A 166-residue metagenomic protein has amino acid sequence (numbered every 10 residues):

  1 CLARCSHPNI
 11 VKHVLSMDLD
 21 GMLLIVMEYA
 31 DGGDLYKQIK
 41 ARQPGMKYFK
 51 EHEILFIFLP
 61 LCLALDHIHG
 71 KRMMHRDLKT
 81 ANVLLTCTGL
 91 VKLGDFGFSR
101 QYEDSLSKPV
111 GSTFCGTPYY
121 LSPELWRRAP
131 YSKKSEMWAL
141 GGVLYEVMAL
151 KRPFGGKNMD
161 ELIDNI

Functional and structural regions predicted by a protein language model:
L15-S16: A short, aromatic-enriched beta-strand patch in the conserved N-lobe beta-sheet of the protein kinase catalytic domain
D20-E28, Y36-K37: A conserved loop-to-beta-strand element in the N-lobe of protein kinase catalytic cores that borders the ATP-binding
Y36-Y48: AlphaC helix of the protein kinase catalytic domain
I57-F58: Activation segment signature within eukaryotic-like protein kinase domains
L63-M73: Protein kinase catalytic-loop region centered on the HRD/HxD motif
E136: Conserved catalytic-loop aspartate of Hanks-type protein kinases
